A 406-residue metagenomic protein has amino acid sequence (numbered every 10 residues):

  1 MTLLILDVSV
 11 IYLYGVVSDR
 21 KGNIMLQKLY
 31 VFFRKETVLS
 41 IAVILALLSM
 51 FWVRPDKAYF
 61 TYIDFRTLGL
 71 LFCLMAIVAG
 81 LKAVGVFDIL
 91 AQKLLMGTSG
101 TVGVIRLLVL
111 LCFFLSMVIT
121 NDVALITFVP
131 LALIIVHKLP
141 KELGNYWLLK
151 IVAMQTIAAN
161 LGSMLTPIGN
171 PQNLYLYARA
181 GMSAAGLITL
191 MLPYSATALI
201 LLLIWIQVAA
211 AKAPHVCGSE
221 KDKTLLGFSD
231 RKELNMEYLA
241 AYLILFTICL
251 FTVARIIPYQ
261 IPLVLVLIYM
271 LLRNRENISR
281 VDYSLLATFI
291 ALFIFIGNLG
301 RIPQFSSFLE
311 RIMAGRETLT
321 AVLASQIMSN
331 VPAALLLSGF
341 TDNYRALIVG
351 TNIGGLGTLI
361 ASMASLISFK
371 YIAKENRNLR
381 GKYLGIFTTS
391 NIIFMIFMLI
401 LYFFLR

Functional and structural regions predicted by a protein language model:
I11-L48, A210-I244: Intrinsically disordered, low-complexity non-transmembrane regions of multi-pass membrane transporters
R20-G22, L26, A185-R231, L366-R406: Juxtamembrane and boundary regions of transmembrane helices in multi-pass small-molecule transporters and channels
L29-R34, K57-T67, A184-Y194, F251-P258: Interfacial loop-to-helix junctions that mark the boundaries of transmembrane helices in multi-pass membrane
Y62, V84, D88-A91, I244-D342: Transmembrane helical segments that form the transport core of multi-pass membrane transport proteins
F65-T67, M96-L110, L139-I151, M236-A240 (+2 more regions): Membrane-interfacial loop-to-helix junctions in multi-pass transporters
V102-L107, K141-M154, A184-L192, Y344-N352 (+1 more regions): Membrane-interface alpha-helices at helix entry/exit sites of multi-pass transporters
F114-M164, Y175, L335-I348, R377-L379 (+2 more regions): Hydrophobic transmembrane alpha-helices that form the pore/transport pathway of multi-pass ion and small-solute
L202-I206, A210, P214-N277: Membrane-embedded hairpin module used as a gating/binding unit in multi-pass transport and secretion proteins
